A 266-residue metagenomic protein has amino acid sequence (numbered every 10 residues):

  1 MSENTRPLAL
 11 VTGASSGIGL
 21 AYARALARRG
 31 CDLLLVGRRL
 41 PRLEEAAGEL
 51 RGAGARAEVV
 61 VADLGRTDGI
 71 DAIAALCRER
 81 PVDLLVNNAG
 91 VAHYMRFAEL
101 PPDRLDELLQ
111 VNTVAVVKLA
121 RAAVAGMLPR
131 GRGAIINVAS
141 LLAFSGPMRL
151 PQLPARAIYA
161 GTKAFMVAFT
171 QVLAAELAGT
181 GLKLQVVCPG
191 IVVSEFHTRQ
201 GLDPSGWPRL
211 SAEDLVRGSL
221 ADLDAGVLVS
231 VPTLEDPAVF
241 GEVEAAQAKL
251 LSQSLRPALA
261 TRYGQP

Functional and structural regions predicted by a protein language model:
S15-S16: Conserved glycine-rich cofactor-binding loop
G30-E45: Conserved glycine-rich Rossmann-like NAD(P)H-binding loop of the short-chain dehydrogenase/reductase
N88-Y94: Conserved NAD(P)H cofactor-binding loop of Rossmann-fold oxidoreductase domains
R96-A98, R104-E107: Substrate-binding pocket helix/loop in short-chain dehydrogenase/reductase
A120, T162: Active-site helix of classical SDR
S140: Residue(s) in the substrate-gating loop at a strand-loop-helix junction that position the organic substrate next
V186, L202-E242: C-terminal helical subdomain
